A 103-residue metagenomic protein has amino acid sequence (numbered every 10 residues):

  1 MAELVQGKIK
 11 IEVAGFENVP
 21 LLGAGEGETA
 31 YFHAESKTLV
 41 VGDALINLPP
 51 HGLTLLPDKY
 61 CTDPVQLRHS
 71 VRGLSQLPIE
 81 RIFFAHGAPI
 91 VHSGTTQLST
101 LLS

Functional and structural regions predicted by a protein language model:
M1-A14: Active-site HxH/HxHxD metal-binding segment of metal-dependent hydrolases
I11-A14, V19, E35: A conserved mid-domain beta-alpha-beta active-site/ligand-binding segment of alpha/beta enzyme cores
L22-L101: Metallo-beta-lactamase
